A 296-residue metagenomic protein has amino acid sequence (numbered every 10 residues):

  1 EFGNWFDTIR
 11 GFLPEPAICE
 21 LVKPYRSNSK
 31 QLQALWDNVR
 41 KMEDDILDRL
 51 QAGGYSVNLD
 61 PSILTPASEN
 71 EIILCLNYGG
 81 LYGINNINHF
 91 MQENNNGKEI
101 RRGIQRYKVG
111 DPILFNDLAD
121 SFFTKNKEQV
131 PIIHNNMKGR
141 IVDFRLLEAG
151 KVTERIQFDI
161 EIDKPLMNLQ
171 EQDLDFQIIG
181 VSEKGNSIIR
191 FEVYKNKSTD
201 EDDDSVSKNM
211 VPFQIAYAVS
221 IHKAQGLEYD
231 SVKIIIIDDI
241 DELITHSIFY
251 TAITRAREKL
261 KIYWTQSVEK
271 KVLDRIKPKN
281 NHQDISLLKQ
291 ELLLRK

Functional and structural regions predicted by a protein language model:
E1-H134, K138, V142-T153, R295: Conserved helicase motor core of P-loop NTPases
F6-R10, E43-L47, S56, T153-D159 (+7 more regions): Intrinsically disordered, low-complexity regions
F6-R10, S231-K296: Helicase C-terminal subdomain and adjacent C-terminal extension
G11, S27-S29, S56, S62 (+13 more regions): Generic serine detector
P16-A17, T65-I72, L76, D202-S205 (+5 more regions): Generic alpha-helix detector with strongest preference for long hydrophobic helices that associate with membranes
E20, Q31-Q33, Q51, Q92 (+10 more regions): Residue-identity detector for glutamine
A119-Y263: Conserved helicase C-terminal RecA-like lobe
